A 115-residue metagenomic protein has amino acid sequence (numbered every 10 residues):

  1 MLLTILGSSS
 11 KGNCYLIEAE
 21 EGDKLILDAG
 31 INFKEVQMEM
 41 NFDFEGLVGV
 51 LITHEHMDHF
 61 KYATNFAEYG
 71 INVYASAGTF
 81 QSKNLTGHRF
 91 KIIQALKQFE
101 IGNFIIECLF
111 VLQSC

Functional and structural regions predicted by a protein language model:
M1-M40: Conserved beta-strand hairpin/beta-sheet module of binuclear metal-dependent hydrolase folds, prominently
K11, E55-H56, I106-C108: Structured catalytic core of nucleotide-sugar glycosyltransferases
G12, K61, C115: Residues that form or flank phosphate/diphosphate-binding pockets in enzymes that use nucleotide phosphates
D23, L27, H54, R89-F90: Short N-terminal micro-motifs specific to bacterial/archaeal maturation and metal-cluster initiation sites
L27, I52, E107-L109: Redox-cofactor binding/interface segments in oxidoreductases and associated redox assembly factors
N32-T79: Active-site metal-binding motif and surrounding structural segment of the metallo-beta-lactamase
A75-C115: Metallo-beta-lactamase
